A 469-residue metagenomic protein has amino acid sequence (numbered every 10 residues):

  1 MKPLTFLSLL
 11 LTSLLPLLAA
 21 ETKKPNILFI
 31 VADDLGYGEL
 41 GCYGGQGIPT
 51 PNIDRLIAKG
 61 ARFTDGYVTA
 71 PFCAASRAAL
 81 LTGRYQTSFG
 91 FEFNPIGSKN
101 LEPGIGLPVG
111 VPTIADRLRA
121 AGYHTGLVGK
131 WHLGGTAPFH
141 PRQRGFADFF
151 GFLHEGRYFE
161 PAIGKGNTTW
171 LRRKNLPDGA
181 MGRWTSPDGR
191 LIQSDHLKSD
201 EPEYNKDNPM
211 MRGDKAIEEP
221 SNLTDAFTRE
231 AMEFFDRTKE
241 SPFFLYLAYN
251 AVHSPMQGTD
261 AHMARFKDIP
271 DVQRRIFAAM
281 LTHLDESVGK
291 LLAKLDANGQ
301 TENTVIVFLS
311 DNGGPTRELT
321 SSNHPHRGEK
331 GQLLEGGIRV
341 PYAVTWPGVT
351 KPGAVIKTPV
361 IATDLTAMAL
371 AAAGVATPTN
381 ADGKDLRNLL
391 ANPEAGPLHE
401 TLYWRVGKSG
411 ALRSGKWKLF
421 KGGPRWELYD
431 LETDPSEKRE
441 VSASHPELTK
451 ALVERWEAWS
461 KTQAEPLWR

Functional and structural regions predicted by a protein language model:
L4, L11, A19-E427, L431-R469: Formylglycine-dependent sulfatase
P16: Catalytic adenosine-cofactor/nucleotide-binding cores of aminoacyl-tRNA synthetases and other
